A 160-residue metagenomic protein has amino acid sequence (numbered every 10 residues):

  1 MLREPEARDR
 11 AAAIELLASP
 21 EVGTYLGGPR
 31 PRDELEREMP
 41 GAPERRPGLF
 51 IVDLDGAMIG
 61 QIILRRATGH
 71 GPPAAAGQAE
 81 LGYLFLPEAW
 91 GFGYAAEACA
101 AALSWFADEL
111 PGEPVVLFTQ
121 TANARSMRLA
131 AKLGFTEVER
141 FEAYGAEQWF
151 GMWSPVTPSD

Functional and structural regions predicted by a protein language model:
M1-E88, A101-W105, E109, P114 (+2 more regions): GNAT-family acyltransferases
F85, G91-W105, A124-K132: Conserved acetyl-CoA-binding loop-helix of GNAT-fold acetyltransferases
T121: Catalytic-loop Lys-Pro-X-Asn motif of eukaryotic-like protein kinases
